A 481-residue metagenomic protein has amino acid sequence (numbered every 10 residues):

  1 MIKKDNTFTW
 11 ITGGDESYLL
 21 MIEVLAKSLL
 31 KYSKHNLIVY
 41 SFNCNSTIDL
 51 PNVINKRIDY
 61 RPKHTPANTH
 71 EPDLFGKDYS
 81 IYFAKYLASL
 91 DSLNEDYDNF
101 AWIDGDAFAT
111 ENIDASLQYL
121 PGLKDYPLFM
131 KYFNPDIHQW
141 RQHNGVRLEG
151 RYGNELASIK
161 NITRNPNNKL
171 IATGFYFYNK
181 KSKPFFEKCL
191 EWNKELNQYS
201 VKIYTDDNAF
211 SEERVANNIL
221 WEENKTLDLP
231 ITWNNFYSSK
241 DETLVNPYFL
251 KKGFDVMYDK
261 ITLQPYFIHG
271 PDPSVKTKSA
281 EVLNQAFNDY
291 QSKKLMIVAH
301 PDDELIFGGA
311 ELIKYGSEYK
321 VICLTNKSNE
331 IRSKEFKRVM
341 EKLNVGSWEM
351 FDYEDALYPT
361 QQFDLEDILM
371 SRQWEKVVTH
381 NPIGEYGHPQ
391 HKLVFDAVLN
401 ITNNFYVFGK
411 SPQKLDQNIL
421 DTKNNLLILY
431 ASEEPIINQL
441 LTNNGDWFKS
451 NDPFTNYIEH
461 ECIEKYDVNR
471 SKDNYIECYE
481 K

Functional and structural regions predicted by a protein language model:
M1-D5, A157-A172, K180-Q291: A glycosyltransferase accessory/donor-loop signature
M1-D73, A84, N94-Y97, S279-E281: N-terminal anchoring/stem segment of glycosyltransferases
D49-H64, S317-V321, G346, N403-F405 (+1 more regions): Active-site regions of enzymes building and remodeling cell-envelope glycoconjugates
Y82-Y86, T173, A209-R214, H388-F395: Conserved glycosyltransferase catalytic-site signature
A84-R141: GT-A fold catalytic core of metal-dependent nucleotide-sugar glycosyltransferases, centered on the diacidic
M130-K131, L227-N234, V407-G409: Catalytic beta-strand/loop signature of glycosyltransferases that borders the donor
N288-N403: Active-site beta-strand->loop->alpha-helix modules in alpha/beta enzyme cores, enriched in Gly/His/Asp(Glu)
K376, N404-K481: The feature marks non-catalytic terminal segments
